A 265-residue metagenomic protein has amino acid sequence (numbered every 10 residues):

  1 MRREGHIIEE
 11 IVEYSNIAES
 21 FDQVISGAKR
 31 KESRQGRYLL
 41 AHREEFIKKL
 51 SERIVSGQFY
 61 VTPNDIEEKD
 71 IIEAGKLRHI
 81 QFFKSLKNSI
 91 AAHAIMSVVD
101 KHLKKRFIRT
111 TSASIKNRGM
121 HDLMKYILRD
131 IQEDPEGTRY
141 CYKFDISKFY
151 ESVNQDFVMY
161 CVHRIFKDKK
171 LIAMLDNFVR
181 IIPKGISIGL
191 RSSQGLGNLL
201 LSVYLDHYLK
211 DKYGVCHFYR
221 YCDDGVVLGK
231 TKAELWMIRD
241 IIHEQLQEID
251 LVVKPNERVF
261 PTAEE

Functional and structural regions predicted by a protein language model:
M1-L50: Non-catalytic, polymerase-adjacent accessory regions of viral genome-replication enzymes
R3-I8, A92, M96-N154: Active-site-proximal segment of RNA-dependent polymerases
G5, A18, E44, K48 (+7 more regions): Non-catalytic, well-ordered alpha-helical scaffold segments
V24-R37, I71-F82, I108-T110: Glycine-/proline-rich flexible loop or hinge segments
S33-R34, T62-D70, R106-S112, R139-K143 (+2 more regions): Short coil/turn segments at secondary-structure boundaries
R53-K76, I90, K167-I181: Reverse-transcriptase-like RNA-dependent polymerase core
L77-I108, P183-D211: Conserved pre-motif C helix in the palm subdomain of viral-like polymerases
K125, R129-C222, V226-Q245, I249-L251 (+2 more regions): Conserved polymerase palm-domain catalytic core
